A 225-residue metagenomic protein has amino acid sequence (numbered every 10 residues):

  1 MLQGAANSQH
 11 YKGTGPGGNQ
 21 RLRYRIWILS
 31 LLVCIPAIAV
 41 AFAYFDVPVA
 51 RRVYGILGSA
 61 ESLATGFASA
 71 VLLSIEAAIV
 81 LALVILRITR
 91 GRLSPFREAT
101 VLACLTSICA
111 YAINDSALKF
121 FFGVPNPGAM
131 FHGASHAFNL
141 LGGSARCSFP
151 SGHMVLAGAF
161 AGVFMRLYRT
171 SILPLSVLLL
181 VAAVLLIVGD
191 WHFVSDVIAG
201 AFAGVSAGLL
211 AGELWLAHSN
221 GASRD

Functional and structural regions predicted by a protein language model:
L2-A82, K119-L141: N-terminal transmembrane-helix/juxtamembrane module of multi-pass inner/ER membrane proteins
H10-G15, L81-L93, M165-Y168, L210-L216: Structural signal for the C-terminal ends of transmembrane alpha-helices and the immediately following loop
G17-R25, L29, S135-D225: Membrane-embedded catalytic cores of phosphoryl/pyrophosphoryl-handling enzymes
W27-L31, P95-A103, V197: Residue-level signature of transmembrane alpha-helical entry/exit and packing/kink sites in multi-pass membrane
P36-A43, S107-N114, L179-W191: Aromatic-anchored segments of alpha-helical transmembrane domains
A41, D46, L81-V84, C109 (+3 more regions): Alpha-helical membrane-inserting segments
V47, R51, I88-R92, G123-G128 (+2 more regions): Transmembrane helix-loop junctions in multipass membrane proteins, especially transporters and channels
R51, S94-R166, T170-S171: Membrane-interface loops
